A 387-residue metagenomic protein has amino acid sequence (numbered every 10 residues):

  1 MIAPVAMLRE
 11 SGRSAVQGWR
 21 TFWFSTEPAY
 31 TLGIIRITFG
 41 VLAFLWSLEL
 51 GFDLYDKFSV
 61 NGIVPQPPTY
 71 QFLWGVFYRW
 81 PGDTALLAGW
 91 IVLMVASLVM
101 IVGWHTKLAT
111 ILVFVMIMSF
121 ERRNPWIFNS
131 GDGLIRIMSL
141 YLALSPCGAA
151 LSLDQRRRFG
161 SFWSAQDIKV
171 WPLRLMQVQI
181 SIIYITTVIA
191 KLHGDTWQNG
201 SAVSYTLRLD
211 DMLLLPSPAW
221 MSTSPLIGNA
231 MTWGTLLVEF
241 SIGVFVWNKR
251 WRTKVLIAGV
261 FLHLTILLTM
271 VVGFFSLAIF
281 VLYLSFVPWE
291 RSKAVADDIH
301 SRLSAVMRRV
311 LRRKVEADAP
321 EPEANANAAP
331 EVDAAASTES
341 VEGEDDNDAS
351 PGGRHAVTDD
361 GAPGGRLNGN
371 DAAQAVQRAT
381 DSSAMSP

Functional and structural regions predicted by a protein language model:
M1-P387: Alpha-helical membrane-anchoring segments
